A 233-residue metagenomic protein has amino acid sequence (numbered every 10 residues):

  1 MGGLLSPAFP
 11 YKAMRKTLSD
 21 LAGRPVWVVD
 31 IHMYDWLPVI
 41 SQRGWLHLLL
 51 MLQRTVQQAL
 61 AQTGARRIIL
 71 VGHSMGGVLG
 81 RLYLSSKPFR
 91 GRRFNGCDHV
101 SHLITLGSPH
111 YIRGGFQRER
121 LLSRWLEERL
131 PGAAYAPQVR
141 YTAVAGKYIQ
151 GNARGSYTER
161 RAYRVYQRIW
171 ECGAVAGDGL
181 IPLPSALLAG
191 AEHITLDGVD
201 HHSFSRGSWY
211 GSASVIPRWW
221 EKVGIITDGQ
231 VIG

Functional and structural regions predicted by a protein language model:
M1-Y34: Short, surface-exposed "cap/lid" segments of acyl-processing enzymes
G2, F9, V26, P38 (+2 more regions): Serine-dependent carboxylesterase/thioesterase catalytic core of lipase-like alpha/beta-hydrolase/SGNH enzymes
R15-L18, S86-F89, E119-S123, E159-R161 (+1 more regions): Glycine-rich, phosphate-binding/catalytic loops in enzymes
S19, G96, G132-A136, L183-A189: Short, conserved catalytic or adaptor-binding loops enriched in Gly and charged residues
D35-V39, S203: A short acidic, helix-capping loop that chelates divalent metal ions and anchors anionic groups
Q138-G233: C-terminal catalytic-base region of ester-bond hydrolases, centering on the histidine of the charge-relay
